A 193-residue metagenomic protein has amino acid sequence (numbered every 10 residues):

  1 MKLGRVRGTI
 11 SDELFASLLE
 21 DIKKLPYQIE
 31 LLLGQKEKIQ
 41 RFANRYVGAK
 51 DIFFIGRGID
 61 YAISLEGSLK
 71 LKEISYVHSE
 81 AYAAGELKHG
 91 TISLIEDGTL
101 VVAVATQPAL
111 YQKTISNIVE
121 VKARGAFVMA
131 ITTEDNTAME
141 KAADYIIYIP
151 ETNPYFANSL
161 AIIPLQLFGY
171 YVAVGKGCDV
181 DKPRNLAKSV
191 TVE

Functional and structural regions predicted by a protein language model:
M1-E193: A SIS-like phosphosugar-recognition module
